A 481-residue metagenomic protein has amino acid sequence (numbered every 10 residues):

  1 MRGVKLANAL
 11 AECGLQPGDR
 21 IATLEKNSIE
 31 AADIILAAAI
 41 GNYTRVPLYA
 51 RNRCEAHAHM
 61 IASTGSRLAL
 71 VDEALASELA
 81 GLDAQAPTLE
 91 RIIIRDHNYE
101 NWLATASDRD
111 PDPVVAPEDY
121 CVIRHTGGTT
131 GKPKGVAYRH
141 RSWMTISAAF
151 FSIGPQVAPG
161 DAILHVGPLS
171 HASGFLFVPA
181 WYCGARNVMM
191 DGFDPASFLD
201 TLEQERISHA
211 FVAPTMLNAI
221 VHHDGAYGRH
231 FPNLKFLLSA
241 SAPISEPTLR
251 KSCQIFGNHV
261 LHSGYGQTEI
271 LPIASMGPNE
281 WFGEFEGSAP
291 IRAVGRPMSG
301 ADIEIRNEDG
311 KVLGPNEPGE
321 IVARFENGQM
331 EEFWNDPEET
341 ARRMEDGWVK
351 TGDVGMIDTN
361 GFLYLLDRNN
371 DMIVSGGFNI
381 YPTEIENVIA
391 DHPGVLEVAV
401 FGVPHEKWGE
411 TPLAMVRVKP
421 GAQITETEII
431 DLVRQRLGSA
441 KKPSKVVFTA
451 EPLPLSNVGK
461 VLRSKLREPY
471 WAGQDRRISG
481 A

Functional and structural regions predicted by a protein language model:
M1-K5, P117, V122, V136-A158 (+3 more regions): Conserved structural elements of the adenylate-forming
K5-N52, N379: Conserved AMP-binding/adenylate-forming
A31, N52, A69, L202 (+8 more regions): AMP-binding/adenylate-forming catalytic core of the ANL superfamily
N42, M144-A162, S170-H209, H223: Conserved AMP-binding/adenylation subdomain of ANL enzymes
A74-P117, G127, H223, S479: ANL superfamily adenylate-forming
S107-H125, K132, Q156-A162, S299: Conserved pre-ATP/AMP-binding loop-to-beta segment of ANL
Y182, I207-F211, H223-A289, D302 (+1 more regions): Gly/Ser/Thr-rich phosphate-binding loop
G438-K460, S479-A481: AMP-binding/adenylate-forming catalytic domain of the ANL superfamily
